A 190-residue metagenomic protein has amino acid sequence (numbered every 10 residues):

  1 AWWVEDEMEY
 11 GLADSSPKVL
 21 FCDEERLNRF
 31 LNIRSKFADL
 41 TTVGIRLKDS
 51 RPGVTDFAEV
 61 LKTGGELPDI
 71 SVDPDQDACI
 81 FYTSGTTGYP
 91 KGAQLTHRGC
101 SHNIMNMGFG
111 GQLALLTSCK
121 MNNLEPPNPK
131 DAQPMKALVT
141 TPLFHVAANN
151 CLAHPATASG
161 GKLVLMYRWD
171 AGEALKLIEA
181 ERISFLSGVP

Functional and structural regions predicted by a protein language model:
E9, D69, G172-L175: Short hydrophobic/charged patches on amphipathic alpha-helices used for structural packing and interfaces
S15-S16, F37, A180-E181: Active-site charged/polar residues at nucleotide-handling catalytic sites that mediate phosphoryl, nucleotidyl
C22-L31, R46-S50, T141, Y167-G172 (+1 more regions): Adenylate-forming
E25-D77, Y89, S101: ANL superfamily adenylate-forming
G64-Y82, Y89, C119, P126-K136: Conserved pre-ATP/AMP-binding loop-to-beta segment of ANL
A78-S118: Conserved AMP-binding A3 loop
S101-T140, F144-F185: Conserved AMP-binding/adenylation subdomain of ANL enzymes
